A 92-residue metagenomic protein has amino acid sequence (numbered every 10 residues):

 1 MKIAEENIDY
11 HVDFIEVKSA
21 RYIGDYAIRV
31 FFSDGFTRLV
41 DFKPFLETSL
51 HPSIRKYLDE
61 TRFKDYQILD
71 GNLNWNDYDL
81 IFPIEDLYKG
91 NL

Functional and structural regions predicted by a protein language model:
M1-L92: Motif-centric detector for short Cys/His coordination patterns
